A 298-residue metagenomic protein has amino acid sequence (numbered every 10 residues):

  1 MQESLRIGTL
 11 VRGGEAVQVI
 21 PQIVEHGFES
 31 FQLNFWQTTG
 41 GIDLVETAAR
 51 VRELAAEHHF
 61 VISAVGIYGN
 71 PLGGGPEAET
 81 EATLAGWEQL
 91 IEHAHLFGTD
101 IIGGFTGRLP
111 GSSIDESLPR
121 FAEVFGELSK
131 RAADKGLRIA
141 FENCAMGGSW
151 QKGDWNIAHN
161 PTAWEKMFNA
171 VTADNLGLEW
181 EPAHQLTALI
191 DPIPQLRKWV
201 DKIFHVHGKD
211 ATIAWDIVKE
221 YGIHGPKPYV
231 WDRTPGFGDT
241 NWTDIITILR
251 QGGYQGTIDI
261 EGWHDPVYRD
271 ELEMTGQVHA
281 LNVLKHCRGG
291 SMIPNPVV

Functional and structural regions predicted by a protein language model:
M1-T9, G13-G27, L84, G98 (+1 more regions): Histidine-acidic metal/acid-base catalytic patches
G13-E15, F35-Q37, Y68-P71, T106-P110 (+4 more regions): Active-site-proximal loop/turn and secondary-structure-junction residues that shape catalytic pockets, frequently
V17, E57, P76-G177, T187 (+1 more regions): Active-site acidic/histidine proton-transfer and metal-coordination neighborhood in alpha/beta enzyme cores
E29-S30, V61, D100, R138 (+1 more regions): Residue-level detector of anion-binding/catalytic polar loops
Q32, A64-G66, G103, A140 (+2 more regions): Conserved beta-strand positions in the central sheet of alpha/beta enzyme cores
Q32-A55, L109-S113: Glycine-rich, proline-tolerant flexible connector loops at the mouths of alpha/beta enzymes
T47-E57, V124-A132, Q195, I245-I248: Catalytic-core regions built around general acid/base machinery
R50-A78: Short hydrophobic interaction/assembly module
